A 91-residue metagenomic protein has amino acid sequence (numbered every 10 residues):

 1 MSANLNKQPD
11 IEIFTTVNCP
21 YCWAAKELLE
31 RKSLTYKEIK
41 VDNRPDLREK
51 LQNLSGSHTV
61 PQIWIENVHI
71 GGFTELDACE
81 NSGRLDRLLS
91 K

Functional and structural regions predicted by a protein language model:
S2-T35: Local sequence-structure signature of Cys/Sec-based thiol-disulfide redox active-site neighborhoods
L5-N6, R31, N53, S82 (+1 more regions): Rhodanese-like catalytic fold shared by cysteine-dependent sulfurtransferases and DSP/PTP-type phosphatases
P20, D46, G71: Short alpha-helical
C22, P45, C79: Loop/helix-junction capping segments adjacent to catalytic residues or to phosphate/diphosphate-binding pockets
T35-R48: Thiol-based oxidoreductase modules, predominantly thioredoxin-like and allied folds used for disulfide exchange
N53-T59: Thiol/disulfide oxidoreductase modules built on the thioredoxin-like
I65-K91: Non-catalytic, surface beta->alpha helical segment in thiol-disulfide oxidoreductase systems
